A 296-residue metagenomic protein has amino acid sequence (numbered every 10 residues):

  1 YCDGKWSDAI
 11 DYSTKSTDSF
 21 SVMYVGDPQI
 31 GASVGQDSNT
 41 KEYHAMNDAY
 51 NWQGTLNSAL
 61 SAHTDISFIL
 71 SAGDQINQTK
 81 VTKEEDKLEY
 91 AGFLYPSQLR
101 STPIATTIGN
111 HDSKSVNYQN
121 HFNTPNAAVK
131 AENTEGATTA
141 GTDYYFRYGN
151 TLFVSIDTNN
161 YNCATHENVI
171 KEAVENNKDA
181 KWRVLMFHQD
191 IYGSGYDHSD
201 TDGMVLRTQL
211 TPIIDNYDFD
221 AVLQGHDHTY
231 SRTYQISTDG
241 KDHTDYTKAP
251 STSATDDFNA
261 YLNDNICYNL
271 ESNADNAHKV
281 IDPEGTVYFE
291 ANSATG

Functional and structural regions predicted by a protein language model:
Y1-D11, T40, T82-D179, R183 (+3 more regions): Extended active-site neighborhood of metal-dependent phosphoesterases/phosphodiesterases
C2-T82: N-terminal active-site segment of His-dependent metallophosphoesterases
K5, Y50-Q53, H198-Y217: Short, motif-level signal for alpha-helix interfacial/capping segments enriched in acidic residues and aromatics/proline
Y24-G26, F68-D74, I104-N110, D157 (+3 more regions): Active-site neighborhood of phospho(di)ester-bond hydrolases with catalytic His/Asp-centered motifs
I30-V34, I76-K80, I108-V116, N162-A164 (+2 more regions): Active-site environment of divalent metal-dependent phosphoester hydrolases
L56-L60, D143, T211: Short hydrophobic/charged patches on amphipathic alpha-helices used for structural packing and interfaces
A59-S61, V174, I214: Short hydrophobic patches on amphipathic alpha-helices that form coiled-coil/helix-mediated interaction surfaces
A72-T79, N177-D197: Short acidic, glycine-rich surface-loop motifs adjacent to enzyme active sites
